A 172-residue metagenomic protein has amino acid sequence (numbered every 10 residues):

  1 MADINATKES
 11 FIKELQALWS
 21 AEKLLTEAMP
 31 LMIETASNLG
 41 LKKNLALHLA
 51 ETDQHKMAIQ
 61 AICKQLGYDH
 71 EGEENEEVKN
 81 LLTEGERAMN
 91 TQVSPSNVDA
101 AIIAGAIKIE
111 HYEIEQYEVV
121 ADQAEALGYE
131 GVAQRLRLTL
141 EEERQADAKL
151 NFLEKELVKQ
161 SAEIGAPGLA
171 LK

Functional and structural regions predicted by a protein language model:
M1-K172: Amphipathic alpha-helical hairpins
